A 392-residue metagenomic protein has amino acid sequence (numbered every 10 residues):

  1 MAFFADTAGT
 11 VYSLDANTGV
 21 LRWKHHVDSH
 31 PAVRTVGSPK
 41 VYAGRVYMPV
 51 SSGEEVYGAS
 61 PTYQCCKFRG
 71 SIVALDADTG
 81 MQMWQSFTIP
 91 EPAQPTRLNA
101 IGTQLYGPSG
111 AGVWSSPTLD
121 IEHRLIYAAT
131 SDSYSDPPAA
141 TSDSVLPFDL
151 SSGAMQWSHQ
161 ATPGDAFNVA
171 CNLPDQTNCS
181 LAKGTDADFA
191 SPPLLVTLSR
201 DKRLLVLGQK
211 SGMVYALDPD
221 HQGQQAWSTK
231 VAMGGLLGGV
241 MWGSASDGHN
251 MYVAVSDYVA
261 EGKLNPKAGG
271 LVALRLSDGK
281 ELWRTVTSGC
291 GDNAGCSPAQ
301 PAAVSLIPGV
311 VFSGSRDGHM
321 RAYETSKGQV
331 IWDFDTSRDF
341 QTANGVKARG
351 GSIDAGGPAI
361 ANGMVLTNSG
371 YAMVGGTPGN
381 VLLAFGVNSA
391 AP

Functional and structural regions predicted by a protein language model:
M1-F4, G9-V33, Y42-G44, G53-P108 (+5 more regions): Extracytoplasmic/lumenal domain signature
G37-S38: Extracytoplasmic mature domains of secreted/periplasmic and thylakoid-lumen proteins
Y47: Conserved catalytic/dimer-interface elements of ABC ATPase nucleotide-binding domains
V50: Periplasmic solute-binding protein
T130: Short acidic, glycine-rich surface-loop motifs adjacent to enzyme active sites
